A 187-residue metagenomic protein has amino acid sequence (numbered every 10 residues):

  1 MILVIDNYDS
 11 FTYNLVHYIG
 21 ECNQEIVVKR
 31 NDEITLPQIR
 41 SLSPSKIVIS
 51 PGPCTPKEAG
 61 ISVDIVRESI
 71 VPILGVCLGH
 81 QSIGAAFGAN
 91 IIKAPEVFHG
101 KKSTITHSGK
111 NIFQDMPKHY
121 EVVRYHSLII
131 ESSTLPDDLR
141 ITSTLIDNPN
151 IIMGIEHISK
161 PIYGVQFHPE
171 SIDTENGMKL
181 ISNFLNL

Functional and structural regions predicted by a protein language model:
I2-C22: Short, charged N-terminal beta->alpha structural module
I26-N31: Short hydrophobic/Thr-rich beta-strand motif most characteristic of the beta2 strand and flanking loop of CheY-like
T35-S43: Short amphipathic alpha-helix with an adjacent loop that forms part of the alpha/beta core around
P44-D115, I181: Cysteine-nucleophile active-site neighborhood
C77, H126, H168: Histidine-centered divalent metal-coordination motifs
K102-T104, I152-G154, G164: Conserved hydrophobic/aromatic beta-strand scaffold that supports enzyme active sites
N111-K160: Catalytic beta-strand/loop cores that center a nucleophilic Ser/Cys/Thr and support acyl-enzyme chemistry
S171-L187: Acyltransferase
